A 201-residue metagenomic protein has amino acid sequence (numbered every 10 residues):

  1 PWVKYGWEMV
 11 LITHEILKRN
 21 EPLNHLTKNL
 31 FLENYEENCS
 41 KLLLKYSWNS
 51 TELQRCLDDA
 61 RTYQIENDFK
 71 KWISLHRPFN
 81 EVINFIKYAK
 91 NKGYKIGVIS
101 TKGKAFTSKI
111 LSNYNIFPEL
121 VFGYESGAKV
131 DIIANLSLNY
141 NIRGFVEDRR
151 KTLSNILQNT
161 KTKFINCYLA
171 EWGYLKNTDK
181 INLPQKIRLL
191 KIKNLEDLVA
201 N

Functional and structural regions predicted by a protein language model:
P1-W72: A metal-dependent, Asp-based hydrolase signature
Q64, W72-L111, G123-Y124: Substrate-recognition element of Asp-dependent hydrolases with the DxDx(T/V) motif
V82, I86, T107, I132-L136 (+1 more regions): Generic hydrophobic alpha-helical segments
V82-K90, I133-A134, L153, L157 (+1 more regions): Short amphipathic alpha-helical segments and helix-helix/interface helices
G97-V146, R150-K161: Substrate-recognition "cap/lid" segment bordering the active-site pocket of phosphatases
T101, F145-L190: Acidic, Mg2+-coordinating phosphoryl-transfer loop and its flanking beta/alpha structural elements, shared across
Y114-G123, T178-N201: Structural recognition of alpha->loop->beta junctions
